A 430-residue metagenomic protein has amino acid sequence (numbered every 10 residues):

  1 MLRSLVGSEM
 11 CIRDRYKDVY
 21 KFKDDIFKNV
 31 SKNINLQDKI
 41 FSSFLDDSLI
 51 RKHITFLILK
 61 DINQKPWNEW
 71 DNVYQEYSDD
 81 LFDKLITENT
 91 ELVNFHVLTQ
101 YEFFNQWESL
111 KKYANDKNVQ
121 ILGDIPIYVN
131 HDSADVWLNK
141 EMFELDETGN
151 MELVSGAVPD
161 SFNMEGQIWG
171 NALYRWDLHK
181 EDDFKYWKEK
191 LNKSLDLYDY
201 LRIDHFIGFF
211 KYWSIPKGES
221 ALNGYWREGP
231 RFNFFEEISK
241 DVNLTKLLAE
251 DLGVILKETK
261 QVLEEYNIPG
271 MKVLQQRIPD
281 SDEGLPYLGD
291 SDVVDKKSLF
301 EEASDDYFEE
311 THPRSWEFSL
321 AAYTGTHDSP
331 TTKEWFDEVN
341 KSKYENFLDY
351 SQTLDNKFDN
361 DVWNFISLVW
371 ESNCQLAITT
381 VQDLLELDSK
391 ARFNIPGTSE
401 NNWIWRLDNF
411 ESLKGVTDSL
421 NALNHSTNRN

Functional and structural regions predicted by a protein language model:
M1-G7, I12: Single conserved hydrophobic/aromatic residue that forms the stacking wall/gate of nucleotide- or nucleobase-binding
D18-V19, D24, N33-D38: Long, low-complexity, charge-dense
N29-E283, V293-N430: Active-site and adjacent substrate-binding regions of carbohydrate-active enzymes
P286-D290: Short amphipathic alpha-helical segments at helix boundaries and their inter-helical linkers
